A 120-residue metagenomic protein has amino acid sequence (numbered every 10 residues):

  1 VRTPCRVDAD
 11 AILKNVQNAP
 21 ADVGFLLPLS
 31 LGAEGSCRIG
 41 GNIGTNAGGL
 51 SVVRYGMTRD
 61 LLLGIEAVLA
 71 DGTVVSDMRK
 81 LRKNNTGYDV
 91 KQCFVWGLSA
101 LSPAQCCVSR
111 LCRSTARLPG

Functional and structural regions predicted by a protein language model:
T3-G120: FAD-binding subdomain of flavoenzyme oxidoreductases
